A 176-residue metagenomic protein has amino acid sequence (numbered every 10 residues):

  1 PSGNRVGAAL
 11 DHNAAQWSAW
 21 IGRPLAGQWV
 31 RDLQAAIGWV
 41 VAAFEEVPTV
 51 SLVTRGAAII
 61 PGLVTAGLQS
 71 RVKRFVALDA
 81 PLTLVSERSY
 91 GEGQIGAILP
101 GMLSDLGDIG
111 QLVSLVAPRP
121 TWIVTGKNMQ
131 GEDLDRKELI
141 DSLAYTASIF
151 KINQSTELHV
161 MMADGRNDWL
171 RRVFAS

Functional and structural regions predicted by a protein language model:
P1-A43, L82-G93: Cap/lid segment of the alpha/beta-hydrolase catalytic domain
P1-Q16, V53-I59, G67-R74, D79-L84 (+3 more regions): Aromatic-lined carbohydrate-binding surfaces of glycoside hydrolases
R5-L10, W17, E92-L106, E138-F150: Acidic, Ser/Thr-rich peripheral helices and adjacent loops at domain boundaries
W17-Q28, V53, L99-G107, D133-K137 (+1 more regions): Alpha-helix capping and helix-loop boundary segments enriched in small/acidic/polar residues
A35-L112: Primarily recognizes the serine-hydrolase "nucleophile elbow" in alpha/beta-hydrolase and SGNH/GDSL folds
P120-M129: Conserved strand-to-loop "acid loop" that flanks and positions the catalytic carboxylate
N128-M129, A144-S176: C-terminal catalytic histidine-bearing segment of alpha/beta-hydrolase fold enzymes
